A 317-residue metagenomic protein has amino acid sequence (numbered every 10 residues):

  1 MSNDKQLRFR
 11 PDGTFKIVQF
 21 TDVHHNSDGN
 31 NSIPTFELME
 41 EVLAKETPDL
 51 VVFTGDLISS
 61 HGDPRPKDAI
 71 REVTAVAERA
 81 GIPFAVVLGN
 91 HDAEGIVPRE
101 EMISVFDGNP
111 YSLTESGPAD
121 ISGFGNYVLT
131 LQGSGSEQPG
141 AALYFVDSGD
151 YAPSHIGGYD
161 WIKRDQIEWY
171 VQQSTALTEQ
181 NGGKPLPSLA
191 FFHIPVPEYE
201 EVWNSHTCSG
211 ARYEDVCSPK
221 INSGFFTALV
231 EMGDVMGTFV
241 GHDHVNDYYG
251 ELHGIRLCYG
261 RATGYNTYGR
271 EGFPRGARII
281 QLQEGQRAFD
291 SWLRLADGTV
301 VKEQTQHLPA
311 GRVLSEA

Functional and structural regions predicted by a protein language model:
M1-E78: N-terminal active-site segment of His-dependent metallophosphoesterases
S2-F9, A69-G183, R278-Q283: Extended active-site neighborhood of metal-dependent phosphoesterases/phosphodiesterases
D4-Q6, P11, V128-G133, E137 (+2 more regions): Binuclear metal-dependent phosphoesterase catalytic core
T14-S27, G140-D150, F191, I255-A262: Active-site-proximal beta-strand elements of phosphoester/diester hydrolases
T21-F36, I58-D68, E94, P153-W161 (+2 more regions): Acidic/histidine-rich helix-loop elements that form or flank divalent-metal/phosphate-binding sites at the catalytic
D22, M39, V51, D56 (+8 more regions): Divalent metal-coordination and catalytic microenvironments
N26-D28, S59-G62, V86-P98, Y151-S154 (+4 more regions): Active-site environment of divalent metal-dependent phosphoester hydrolases
T47-L50, A142-Y144, I156-D247, S315-E316: His/acidic metal-ligating clusters that form di-metal
